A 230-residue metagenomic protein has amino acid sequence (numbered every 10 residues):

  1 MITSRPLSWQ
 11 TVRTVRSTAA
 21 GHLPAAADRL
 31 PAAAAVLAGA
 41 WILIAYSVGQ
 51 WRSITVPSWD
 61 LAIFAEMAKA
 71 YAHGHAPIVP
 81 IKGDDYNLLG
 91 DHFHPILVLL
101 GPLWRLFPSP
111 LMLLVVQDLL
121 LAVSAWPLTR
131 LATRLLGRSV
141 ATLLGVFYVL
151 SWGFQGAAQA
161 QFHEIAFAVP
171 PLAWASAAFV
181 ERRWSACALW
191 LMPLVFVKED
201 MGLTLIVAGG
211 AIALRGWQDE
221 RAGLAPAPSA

Functional and structural regions predicted by a protein language model:
M1-A45, A225-S229: Start-transfer (signal-anchor) and selected internal transmembrane alpha helices of multi-pass inner/ER membrane
T3-S4, T204-A230: Perimembrane helix-loop-helix junctions
I42-A62: Helix-to-loop transition at the C-terminal end of transmembrane segments
I63-N87, P95-I96: Extracytosolic helix-loop segments that constitute the early lumenal/periplasmic catalytic or substrate-binding loops
H73, H92-V116, R138: Juxtamembrane segments of multi-pass membrane glycosylation machinery that transfer sugars from lipid-linked donors
L111, V115-L136: Transmembrane-helix motifs of polytopic, lipid-linked glycan transferases
A122, T142-W152, Q159, M192-F196: Transmembrane and membrane-interface helices of multi-pass, inner-membrane envelope-modifying transferases
P127-R130, F147-L150, A158, A166-L191 (+2 more regions): Specific aromatic-rich, kink-prone transmembrane helix
